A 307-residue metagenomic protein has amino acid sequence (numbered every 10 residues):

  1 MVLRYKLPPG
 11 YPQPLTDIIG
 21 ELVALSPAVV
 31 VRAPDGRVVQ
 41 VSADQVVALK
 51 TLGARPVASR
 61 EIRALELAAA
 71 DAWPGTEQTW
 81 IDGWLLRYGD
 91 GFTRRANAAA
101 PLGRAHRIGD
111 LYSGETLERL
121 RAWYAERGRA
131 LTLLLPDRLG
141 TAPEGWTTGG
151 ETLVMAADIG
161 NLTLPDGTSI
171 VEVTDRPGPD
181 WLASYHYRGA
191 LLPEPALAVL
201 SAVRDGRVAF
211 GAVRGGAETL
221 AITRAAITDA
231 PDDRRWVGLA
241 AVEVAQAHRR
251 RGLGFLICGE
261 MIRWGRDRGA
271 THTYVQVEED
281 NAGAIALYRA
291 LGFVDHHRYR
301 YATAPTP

Functional and structural regions predicted by a protein language model:
G10-Q13, V23, V41-A125, G140: N-terminal charged segments
L85, Y112-L191, A302-T303: Acyl-donor-binding surface of acyltransferase catalytic domains
A100-D110, V242-R249, E278: A short, internal acetyl-CoA/4′-phosphopantetheine-binding micro-motif in the GNAT/acyltransferase core
Y112-R121, A240-Q246, R250-D267, H272 (+1 more regions): Conserved acetyl-CoA-binding loop-helix of GNAT-fold acetyltransferases
R127-P136, G265-Q276: Conserved GNAT acetyl-CoA-binding A-motif
L134-L139, Q246, V275-I285, Y301-P307: Conserved beta-strand-loop-alpha-helix junction that forms the acyl-donor binding cleft
P143, Y288, F293: Conserved active-site tyrosine of GNAT-family acetyltransferases
P165-A240: Flexible, substrate/cofactor-facing loop regions flanked by secondary structure within enzyme catalytic domains
